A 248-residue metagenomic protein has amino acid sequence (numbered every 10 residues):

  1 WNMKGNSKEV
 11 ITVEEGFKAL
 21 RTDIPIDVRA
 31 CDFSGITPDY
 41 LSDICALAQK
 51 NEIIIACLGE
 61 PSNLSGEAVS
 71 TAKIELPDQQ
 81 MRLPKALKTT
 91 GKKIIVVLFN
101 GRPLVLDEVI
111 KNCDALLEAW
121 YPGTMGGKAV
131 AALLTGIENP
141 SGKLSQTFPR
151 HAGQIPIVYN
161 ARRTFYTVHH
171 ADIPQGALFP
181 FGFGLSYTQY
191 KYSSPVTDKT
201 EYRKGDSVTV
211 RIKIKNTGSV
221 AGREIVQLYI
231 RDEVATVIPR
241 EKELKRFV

Functional and structural regions predicted by a protein language model:
W1-E14, K18-L20, F99-R223, Y229-E233 (+1 more regions): Secreted, periplasmic, or luminal enzymes acting at the cell surface/secretory milieu
W1-L47: Functional beta-strand-loop-alpha-helix junction segments that form "active/interaction loops" within catalytic
K18, P84-G91: Surface-exposed amphipathic alpha-helices with a cationic face
D23-I24, T90-I94, C113-D114: A short helix->loop->beta-strand "cap" motif at the edges of active sites that frequently abuts
N51: An anion/phosphate-binding loop that grips the pyrophosphate of nucleotide cofactors and donors
E60-P77: Glycine/threonine-rich flexible loop motifs
T236-V248: Intrinsically disordered, low-complexity Pro/Gly/Ser/Thr-rich segments with frequent PxxP/GP/PP motifs and embedded
